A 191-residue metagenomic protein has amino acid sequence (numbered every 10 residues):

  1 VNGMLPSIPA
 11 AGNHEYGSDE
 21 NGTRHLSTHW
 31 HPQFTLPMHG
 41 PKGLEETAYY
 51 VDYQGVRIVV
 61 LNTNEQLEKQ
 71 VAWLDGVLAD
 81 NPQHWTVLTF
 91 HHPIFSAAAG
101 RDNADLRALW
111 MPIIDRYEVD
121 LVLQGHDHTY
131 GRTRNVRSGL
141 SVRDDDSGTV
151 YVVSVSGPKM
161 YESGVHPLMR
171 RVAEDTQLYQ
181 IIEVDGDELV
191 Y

Functional and structural regions predicted by a protein language model:
V1-P82, R101, L109-W110, G131-D185: Extended active-site neighborhood of metal-dependent phosphoesterases/phosphodiesterases
G12-N13, H91, G125-H126: Active-site glycine-centered loops adjacent to acidic/histidine catalytic or metal-binding residues that shape
N81-A98: Short acidic, glycine-rich surface-loop motifs adjacent to enzyme active sites
L109-E118: Catalytic-core regions built around general acid/base machinery
Y117-V119, G148-T149: Glycine-enriched alpha-helix->loop->beta-strand junction motifs that scaffold or abut catalytic
L121-L123, I181: Functionally important transmembrane alpha-helices
D187-Y191: Short, well-ordered strand-loop elements centered on a beta-strand within folded domains, enriched for acidic residues
